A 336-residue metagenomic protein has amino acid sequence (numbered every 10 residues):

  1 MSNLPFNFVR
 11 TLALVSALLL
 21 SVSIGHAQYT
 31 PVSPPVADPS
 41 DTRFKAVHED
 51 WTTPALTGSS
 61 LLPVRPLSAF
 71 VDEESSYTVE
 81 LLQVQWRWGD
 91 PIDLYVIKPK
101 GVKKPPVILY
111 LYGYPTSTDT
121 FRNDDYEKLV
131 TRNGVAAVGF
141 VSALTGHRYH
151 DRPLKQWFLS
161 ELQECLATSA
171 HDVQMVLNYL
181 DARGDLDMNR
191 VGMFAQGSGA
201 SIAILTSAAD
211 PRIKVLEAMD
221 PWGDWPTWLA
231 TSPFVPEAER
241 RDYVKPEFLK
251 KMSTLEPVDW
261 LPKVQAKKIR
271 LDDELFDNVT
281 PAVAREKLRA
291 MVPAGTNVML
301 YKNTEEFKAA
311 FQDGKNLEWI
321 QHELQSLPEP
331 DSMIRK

Functional and structural regions predicted by a protein language model:
L12-S23: Bacterial N-terminal signal peptides
T57-V102: N-terminal cap/lid segment of alpha/beta-hydrolase-fold proteins
L94, K104-G113: Short beta-strand element of the alpha/beta-hydrolase
L111-H171, W228-T231: Cap/lid segment of the alpha/beta-hydrolase catalytic domain
K155-G197: Gly/Ser-rich "nucleophile elbow"/oxyanion-hole loop immediately N-terminal to the catalytic nucleophile in hydrolases
A200-P246: Hydrolase active-site cap/lid region
A238-E286, A290: The feature captures the conserved acid-bearing segment of alpha/beta-hydrolase catalytic domains
M291-K336: C-terminal catalytic histidine-bearing segment of alpha/beta-hydrolase fold enzymes
